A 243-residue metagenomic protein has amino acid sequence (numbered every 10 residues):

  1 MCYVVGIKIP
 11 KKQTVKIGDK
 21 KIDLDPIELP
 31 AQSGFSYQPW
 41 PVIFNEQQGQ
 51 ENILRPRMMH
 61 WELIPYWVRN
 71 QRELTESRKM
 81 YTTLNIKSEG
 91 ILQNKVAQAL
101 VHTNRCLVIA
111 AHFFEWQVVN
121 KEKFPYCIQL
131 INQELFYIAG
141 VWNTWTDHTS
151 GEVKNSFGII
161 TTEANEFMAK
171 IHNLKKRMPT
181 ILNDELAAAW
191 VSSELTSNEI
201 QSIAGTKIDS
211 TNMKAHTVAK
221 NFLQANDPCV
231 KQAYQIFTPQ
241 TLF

Functional and structural regions predicted by a protein language model:
M1-F243: Short linear sequence motif anchored by a di-proline
